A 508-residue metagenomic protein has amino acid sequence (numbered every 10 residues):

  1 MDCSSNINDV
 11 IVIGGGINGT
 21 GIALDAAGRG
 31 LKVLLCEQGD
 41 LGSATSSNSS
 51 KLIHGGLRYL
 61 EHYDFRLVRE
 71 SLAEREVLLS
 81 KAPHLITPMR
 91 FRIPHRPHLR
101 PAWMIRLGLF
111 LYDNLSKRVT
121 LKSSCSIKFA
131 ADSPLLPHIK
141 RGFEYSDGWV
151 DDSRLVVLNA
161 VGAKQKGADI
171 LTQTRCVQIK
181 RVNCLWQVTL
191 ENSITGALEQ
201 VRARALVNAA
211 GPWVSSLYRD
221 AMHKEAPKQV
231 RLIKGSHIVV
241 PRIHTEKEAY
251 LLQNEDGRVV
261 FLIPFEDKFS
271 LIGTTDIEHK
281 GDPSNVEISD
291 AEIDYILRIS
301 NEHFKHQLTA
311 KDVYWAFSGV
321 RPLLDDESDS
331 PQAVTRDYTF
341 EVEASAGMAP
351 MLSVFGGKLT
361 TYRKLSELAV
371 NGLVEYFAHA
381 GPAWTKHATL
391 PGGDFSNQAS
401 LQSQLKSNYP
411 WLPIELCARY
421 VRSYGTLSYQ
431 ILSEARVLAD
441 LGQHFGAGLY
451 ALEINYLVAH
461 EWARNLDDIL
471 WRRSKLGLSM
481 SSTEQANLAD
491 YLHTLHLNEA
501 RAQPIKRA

Functional and structural regions predicted by a protein language model:
N8, G196-A205: Core beta-strand elements of the Rossmann-like FAD/NAD(P) dinucleotide-binding domain in flavoenzyme oxidoreductases
D9-L34: N-terminal Rossmann-like FAD-binding beta1-loop-alpha1 element of flavoenzymes
I13, V201-G211: Short hydrophobic core segments
A27-S47: Glycine-rich FAD pyrophosphate-binding loop
K51-D132: Dinucleotide-binding Rossmann-like beta1-alpha1 core, especially the glycine-rich loop that anchors the ADP
H95-L171, I179, C184, H306 (+2 more regions): Flavin (FAD/FMN) cofactor-binding and adjacent substrate-gating region of FAD-dependent oxidoreductase domains
S146, D152-R154, G162, M222 (+10 more regions): C-terminal catalytic lobe of FAD-dependent flavoproteins
N208-H223: Flavin (primarily FAD) binding-site architecture
